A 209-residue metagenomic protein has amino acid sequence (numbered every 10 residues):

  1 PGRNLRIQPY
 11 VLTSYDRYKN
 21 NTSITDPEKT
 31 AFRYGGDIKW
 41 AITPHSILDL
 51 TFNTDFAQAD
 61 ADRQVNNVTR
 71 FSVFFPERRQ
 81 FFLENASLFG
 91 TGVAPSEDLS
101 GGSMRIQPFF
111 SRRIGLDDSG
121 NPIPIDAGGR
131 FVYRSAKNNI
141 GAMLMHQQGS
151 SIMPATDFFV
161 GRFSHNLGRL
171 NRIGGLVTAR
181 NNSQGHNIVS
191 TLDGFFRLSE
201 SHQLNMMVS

Functional and structural regions predicted by a protein language model:
L5, S46-L48, K137-A142, R169-G174 (+1 more regions): Repeated loop/turn-to-beta-strand initiation elements of outer-membrane beta-barrel proteins
R6, Y10, G35-G36, G128-R130 (+3 more regions): Membrane-embedded beta-strand positions in outer-membrane beta-barrel channels/transporters
T13-R17, T54-Q58, S135-K137, L144-S150 (+2 more regions): Transmembrane beta-strands of outer-membrane beta-barrel pores
K19-I24, D62-N66, G115, I152-P154 (+1 more regions): Outer-membrane beta-barrel translocator domains and adjoining extracellular loop/strand segments of Gram-negative
D26-Y34, I123-A127, R134, P154-F159 (+1 more regions): Residues that define the transmembrane beta-barrel architecture of outer-membrane proteins
W40, T54, V132-S135, S164-L167 (+1 more regions): Residue-level signature of outer-membrane beta-barrel architecture
Q58-P95, V177-S190, N205-S209: Outer-membrane beta-barrel translocator/channel fold
L83-P122: Flexible glycine-rich, low-complexity coil/linker segments exposed to the extracellular/periplasmic environment
